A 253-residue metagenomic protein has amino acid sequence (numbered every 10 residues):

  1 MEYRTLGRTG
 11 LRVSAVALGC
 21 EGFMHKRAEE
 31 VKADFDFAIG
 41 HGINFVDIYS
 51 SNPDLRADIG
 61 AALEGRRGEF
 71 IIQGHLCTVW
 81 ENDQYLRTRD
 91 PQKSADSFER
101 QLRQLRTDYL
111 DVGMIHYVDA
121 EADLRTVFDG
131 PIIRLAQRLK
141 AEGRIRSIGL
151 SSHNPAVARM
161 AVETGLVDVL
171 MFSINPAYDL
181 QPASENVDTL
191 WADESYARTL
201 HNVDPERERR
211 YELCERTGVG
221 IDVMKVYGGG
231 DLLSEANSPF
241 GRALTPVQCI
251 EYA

Functional and structural regions predicted by a protein language model:
M1-G74, L135, A141: N-terminal binding-site loop/beta-alpha segment at the start of enzyme catalytic domains that lines or forms
Y3, F35, R56-G60, A95-L102 (+4 more regions): Generic structural signal for well-ordered alpha-helices, preferentially at hydrophobic/aromatic core positions
T5, V13-A17, N44-F45, E69-Q73 (+4 more regions): Structural preference for beta-strand elements that scaffold enzyme active sites
G7-F23, Q73-Y85, M114-Y117, V223 (+1 more regions): N-terminal small/glycine-rich loop or linker at the start of catalytic domains across soluble metabolic enzymes
A17-E30, T78-A95, E121, R125 (+1 more regions): Active-site mouth loops of central-metabolism enzymes
H25-A38, R89-R106, S152-M160, A243-I250: Short, acidic/polar
E30, V118-A253: Beta/alpha (TIM)-barrel catalytic core signal, keyed to glycine-rich beta->alpha loops juxtaposed to Asp/Glu that bind
R100-L124: Active-site groove signature of glycoside hydrolases
